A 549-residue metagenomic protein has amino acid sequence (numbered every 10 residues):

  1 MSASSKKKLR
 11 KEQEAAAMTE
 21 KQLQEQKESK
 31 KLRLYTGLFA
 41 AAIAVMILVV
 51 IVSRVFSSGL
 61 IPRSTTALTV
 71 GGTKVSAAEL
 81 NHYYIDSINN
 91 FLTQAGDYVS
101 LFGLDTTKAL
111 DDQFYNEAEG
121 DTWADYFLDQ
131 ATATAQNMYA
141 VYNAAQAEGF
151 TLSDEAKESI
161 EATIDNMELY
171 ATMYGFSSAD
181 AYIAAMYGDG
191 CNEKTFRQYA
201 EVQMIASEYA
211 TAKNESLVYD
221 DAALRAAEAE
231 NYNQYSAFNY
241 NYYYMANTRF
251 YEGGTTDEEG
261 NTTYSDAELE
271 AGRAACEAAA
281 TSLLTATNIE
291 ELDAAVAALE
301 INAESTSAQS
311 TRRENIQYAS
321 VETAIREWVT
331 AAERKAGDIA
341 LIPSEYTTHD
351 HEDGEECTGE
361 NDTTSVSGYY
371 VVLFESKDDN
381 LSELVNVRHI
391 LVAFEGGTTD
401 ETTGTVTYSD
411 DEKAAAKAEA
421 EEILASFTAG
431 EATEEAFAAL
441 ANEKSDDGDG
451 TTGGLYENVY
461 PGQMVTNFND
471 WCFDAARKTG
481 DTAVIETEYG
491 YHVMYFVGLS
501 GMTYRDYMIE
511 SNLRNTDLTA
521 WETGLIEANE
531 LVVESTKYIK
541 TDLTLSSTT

Functional and structural regions predicted by a protein language model:
S2-A3: Membrane-embedded alpha-helical bundles of multi-pass transporters/translocases, especially carrier/permease families
L9-A40, M46-R63, Y182-A274, T281 (+3 more regions): PPIase-associated folding chaperone regions across multiple families
S57-K194: N-terminal targeting/tethering segments
S76-A77, I88-Q94, Y98, F250-E259 (+2 more regions): Short, solvent-exposed loop/turn elements at domain surfaces
Y84, I88-F91, A135, Y139 (+18 more regions): Sec/Tat-exported extracytoplasmic proteins
Q113, Y126, Q130, T163 (+6 more regions): Charge-rich, solvent-exposed alpha-helical interaction surfaces
A278-T330, E422-N467, V497-G498, M502-T503: Peptidyl-prolyl cis-trans isomerase
